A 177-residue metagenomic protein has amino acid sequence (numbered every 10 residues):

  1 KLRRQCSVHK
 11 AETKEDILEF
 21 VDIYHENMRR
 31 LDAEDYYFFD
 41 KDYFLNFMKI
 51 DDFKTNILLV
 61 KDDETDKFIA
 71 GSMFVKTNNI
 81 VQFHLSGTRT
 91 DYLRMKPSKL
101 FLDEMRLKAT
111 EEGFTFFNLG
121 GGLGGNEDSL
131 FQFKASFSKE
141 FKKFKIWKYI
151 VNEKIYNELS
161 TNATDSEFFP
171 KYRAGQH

Functional and structural regions predicted by a protein language model:
K1-L93: A conserved beta-strand-loop-helix scaffold within acyl/acetyltransferase catalytic domains
A33-Y36, M95-K99, L107-A109, E140-K145 (+1 more regions): Glycine-rich loops and low-complexity Gly/Arg-rich segments that provide flexible linkers or classic glycine-based
F39-D42, H84, D91, M95-K96 (+3 more regions): Surface-exposed loop/turn and secondary-structure junction residues enriched for glycine/proline
K41, L45, E104, L130 (+1 more regions): Short, surface-exposed, charged/polar-biased interaction segments
D42-F44, F53-K54, L93-R94, R106-L107 (+2 more regions): Short, intrinsically disordered/low-complexity patches at protein termini and at juxtamembrane boundaries
N46-I50, A109, A135, L159-T161: Alpha-helix boundary/capping detector
N78-K139: Acyl-donor binding region in acyl/amide transferases
F114-H177: Active-site/acyl-donor-binding loops of N-acyltransferases
